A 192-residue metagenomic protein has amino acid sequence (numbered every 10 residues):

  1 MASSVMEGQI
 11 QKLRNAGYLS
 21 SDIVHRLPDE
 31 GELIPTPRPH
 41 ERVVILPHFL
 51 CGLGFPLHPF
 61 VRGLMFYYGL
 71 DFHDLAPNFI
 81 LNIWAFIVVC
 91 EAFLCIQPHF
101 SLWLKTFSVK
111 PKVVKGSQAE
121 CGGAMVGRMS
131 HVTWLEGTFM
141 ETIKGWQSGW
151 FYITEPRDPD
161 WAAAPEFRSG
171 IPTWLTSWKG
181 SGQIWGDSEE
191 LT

Functional and structural regions predicted by a protein language model:
M1-T192: Residue-register detector that marks a fixed positional context within folded domains
